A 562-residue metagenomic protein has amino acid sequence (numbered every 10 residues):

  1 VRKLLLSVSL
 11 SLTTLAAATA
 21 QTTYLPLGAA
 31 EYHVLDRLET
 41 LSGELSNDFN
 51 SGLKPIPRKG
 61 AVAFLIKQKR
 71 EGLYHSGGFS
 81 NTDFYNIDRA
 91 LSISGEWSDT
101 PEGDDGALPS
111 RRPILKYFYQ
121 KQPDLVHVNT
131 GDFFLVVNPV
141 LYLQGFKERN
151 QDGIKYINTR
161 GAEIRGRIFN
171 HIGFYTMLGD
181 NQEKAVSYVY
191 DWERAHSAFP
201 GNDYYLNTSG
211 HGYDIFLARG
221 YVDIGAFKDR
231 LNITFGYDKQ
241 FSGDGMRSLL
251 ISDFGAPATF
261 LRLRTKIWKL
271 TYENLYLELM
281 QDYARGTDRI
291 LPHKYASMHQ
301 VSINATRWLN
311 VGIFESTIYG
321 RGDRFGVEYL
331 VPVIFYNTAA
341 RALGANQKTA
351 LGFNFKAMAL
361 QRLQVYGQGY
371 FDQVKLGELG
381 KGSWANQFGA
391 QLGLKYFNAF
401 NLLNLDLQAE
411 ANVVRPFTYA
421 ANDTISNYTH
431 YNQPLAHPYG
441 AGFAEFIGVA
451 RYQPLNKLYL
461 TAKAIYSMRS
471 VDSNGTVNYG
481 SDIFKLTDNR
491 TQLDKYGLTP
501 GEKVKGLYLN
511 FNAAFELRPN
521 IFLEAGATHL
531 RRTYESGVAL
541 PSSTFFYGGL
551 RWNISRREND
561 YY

Functional and structural regions predicted by a protein language model:
V1-L4: Positively charged n-region of N-terminal signal peptides that target proteins for export
S7-T14: Bacterial N-terminal signal peptides
L15-A20: Sec/Tat signal peptide C-region and signal peptidase I cleavage site
T22-E39: Short N-terminal segments immediately surrounding and downstream of signal-peptide cleavage
A29, L41-G52, P57-K59, F64-N310 (+8 more regions): Outer-membrane beta-barrel channel domains
L35, R219, I447: Generic structural marker for isolated residues within well-ordered, non-membrane alpha-helices of soluble domains
L35, R230-D238, Y366, E524: Active-site-adjacent bridging/hinge elements
I215, L309-T317, G322-Y562: Exposed, low-structure sequence patches enriched in small/polar residues
